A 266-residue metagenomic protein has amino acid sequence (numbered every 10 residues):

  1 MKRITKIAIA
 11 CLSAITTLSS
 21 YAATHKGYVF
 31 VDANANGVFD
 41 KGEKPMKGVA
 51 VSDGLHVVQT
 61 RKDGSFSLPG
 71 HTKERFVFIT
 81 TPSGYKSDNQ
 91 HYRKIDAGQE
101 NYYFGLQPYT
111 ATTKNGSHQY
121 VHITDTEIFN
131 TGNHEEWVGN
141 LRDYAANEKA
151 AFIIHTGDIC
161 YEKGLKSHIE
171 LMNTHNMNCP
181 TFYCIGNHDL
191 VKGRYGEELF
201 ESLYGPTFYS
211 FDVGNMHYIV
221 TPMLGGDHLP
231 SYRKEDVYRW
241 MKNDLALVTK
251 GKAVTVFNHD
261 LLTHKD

Functional and structural regions predicted by a protein language model:
M1-C11: Bacterial N-terminal signal peptides that target proteins for export
T17-H25: Beta-strand-rich domain onsets/edges
T24-K26, A33, K94-S167: N-terminal active-site segment of His-dependent metallophosphoesterases
A33-A35, F39, P45, S52-S65 (+1 more regions): Short, acidic Ser/Thr/Gly-rich low-complexity loop/linker segments typical of extracellular and cell-surface proteins
D53, E74-I95: A short, solvent-exposed loop/turn motif at the edges and junctions of modular extracellular/periplasmic domains
P82-G84, K94, L165-A253: Extended active-site neighborhood of metal-dependent phosphoesterases/phosphodiesterases
H122-T124, F152-D158, P180-N187, T221 (+1 more regions): Active-site neighborhood of phospho(di)ester-bond hydrolases with catalytic His/Asp-centered motifs
T249-D266: Active-site-proximal segments of metal-dependent phosphoesterases and phosphodiesterases across multiple
